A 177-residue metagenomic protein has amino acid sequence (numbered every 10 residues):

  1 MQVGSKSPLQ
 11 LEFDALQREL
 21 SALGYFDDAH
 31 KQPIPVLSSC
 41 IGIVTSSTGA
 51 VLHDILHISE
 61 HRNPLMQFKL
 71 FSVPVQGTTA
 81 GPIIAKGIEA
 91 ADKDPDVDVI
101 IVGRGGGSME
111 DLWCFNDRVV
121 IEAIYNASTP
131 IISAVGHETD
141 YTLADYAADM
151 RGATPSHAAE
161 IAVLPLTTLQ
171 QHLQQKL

Functional and structural regions predicted by a protein language model:
M1-P33: Extended, charged alpha/beta regions that create polyanion-binding interfaces
S38-L177: Short glycine/threonine-rich loop/turn motifs
